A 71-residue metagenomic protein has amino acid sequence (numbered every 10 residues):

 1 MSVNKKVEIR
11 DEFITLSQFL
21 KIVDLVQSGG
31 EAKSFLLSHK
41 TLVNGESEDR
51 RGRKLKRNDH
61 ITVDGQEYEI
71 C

Functional and structural regions predicted by a protein language model:
M1-S2, V43: A short, structure-level motif marking secondary-structure boundaries and short turns
S2-I14: A detector for short, charged/polar N-terminal pre-domain segments
K5-K6, H60-C71: A positively charged, amphipathic N-terminal helix/segment that binds anionic biomolecules
T15-R57: A basic, amphipathic helix-loop patch mediating RNA/tRNA/ribosome contacts
